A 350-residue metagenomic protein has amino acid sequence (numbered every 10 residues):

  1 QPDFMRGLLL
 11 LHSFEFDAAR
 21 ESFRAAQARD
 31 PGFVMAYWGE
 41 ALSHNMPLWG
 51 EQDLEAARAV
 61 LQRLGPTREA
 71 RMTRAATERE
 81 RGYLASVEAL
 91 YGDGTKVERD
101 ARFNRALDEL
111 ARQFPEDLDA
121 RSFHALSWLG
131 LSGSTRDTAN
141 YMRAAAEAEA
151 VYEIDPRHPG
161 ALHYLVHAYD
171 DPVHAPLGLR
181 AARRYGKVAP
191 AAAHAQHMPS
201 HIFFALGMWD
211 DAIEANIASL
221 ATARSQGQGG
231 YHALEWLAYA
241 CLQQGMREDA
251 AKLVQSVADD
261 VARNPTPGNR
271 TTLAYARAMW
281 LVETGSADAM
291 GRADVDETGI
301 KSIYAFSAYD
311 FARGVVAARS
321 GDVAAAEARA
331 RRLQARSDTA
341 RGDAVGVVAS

Functional and structural regions predicted by a protein language model:
Q1-M5, G32-H44, M72-G94, E116-G133 (+8 more regions): Amphipathic alpha-helical repeat scaffolds of TPR domains
Q1-T95, F103, L107-R121, A144: Acidic, proline/glycine-rich low-complexity intrinsically disordered segments
L8, F14-E15, A41, N45-E51 (+9 more regions): Short coil/turn linking the two alpha-helices of tandem helical-hairpin repeats
L9, H124, A238, G245-T339: Long hydrophobic segments that form regular secondary structure
A26-R29, A111-Q113, Y152-I154, R183-A191 (+4 more regions): Solenoid-like repeat scaffolds
A125, T138-A191, A195, I202-A205 (+1 more regions): Hydrophobic, small-residue-rich alpha-helical packing segments that form membrane-like cores
